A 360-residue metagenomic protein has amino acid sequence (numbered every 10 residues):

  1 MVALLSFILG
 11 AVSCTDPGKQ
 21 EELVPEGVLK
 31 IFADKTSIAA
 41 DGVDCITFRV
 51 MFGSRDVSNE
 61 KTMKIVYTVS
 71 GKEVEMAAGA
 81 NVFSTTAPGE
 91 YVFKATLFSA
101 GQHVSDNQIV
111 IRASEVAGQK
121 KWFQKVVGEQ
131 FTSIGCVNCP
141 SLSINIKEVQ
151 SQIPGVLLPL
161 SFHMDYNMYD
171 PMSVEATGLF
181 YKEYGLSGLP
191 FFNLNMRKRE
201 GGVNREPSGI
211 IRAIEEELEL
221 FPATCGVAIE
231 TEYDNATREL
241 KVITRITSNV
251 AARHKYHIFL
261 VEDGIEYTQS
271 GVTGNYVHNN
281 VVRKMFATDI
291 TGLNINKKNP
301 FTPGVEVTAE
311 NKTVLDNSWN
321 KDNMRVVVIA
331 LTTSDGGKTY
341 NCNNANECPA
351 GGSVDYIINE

Functional and structural regions predicted by a protein language model:
M1, S6-I38, C45, G101-I109 (+3 more regions): Bacterial Sec-dependent N-terminal signal peptides
T36-D44, E232-T237: Short, solvent-exposed loop/linker segments at the N-terminal edge of repeated beta-sheet extracellular domains
G42-D56: Beta-strand-rich structural segments
S58-K72, L194: Change to "...patches in solvent-exposed regions of secreted, membrane-anchored, or virion-exposed structural
A80-E90: Solvent-exposed segments in extracellular or luminal domains encompassing
A95-L97, A330: Conserved structural position at the C-terminal beta-strand of extracellular beta-sandwich adhesion modules
G118-F162: Local sequence-structure signature of Cys/Sec-based thiol-disulfide redox active-site neighborhoods
S161-E360: Short, conserved sequence motifs used for protein processing/export or organelle targeting and for catalysis
